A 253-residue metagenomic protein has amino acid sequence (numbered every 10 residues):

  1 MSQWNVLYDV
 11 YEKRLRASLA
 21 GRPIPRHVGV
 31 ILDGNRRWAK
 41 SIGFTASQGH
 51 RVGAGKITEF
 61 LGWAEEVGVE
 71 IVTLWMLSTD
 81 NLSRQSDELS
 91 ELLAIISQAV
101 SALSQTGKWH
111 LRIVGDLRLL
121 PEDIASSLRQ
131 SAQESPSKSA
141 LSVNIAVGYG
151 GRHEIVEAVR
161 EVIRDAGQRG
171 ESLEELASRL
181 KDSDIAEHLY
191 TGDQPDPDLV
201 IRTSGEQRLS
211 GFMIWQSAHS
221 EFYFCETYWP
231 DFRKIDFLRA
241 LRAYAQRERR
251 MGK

Functional and structural regions predicted by a protein language model:
M1-K253: Flexible, compositionally biased loop and terminal segments
